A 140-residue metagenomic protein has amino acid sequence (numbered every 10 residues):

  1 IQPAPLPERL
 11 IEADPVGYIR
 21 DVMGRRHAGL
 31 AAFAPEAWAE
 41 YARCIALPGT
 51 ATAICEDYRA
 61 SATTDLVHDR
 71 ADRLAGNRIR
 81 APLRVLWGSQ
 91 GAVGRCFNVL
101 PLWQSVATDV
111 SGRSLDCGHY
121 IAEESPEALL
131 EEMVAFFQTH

Functional and structural regions predicted by a protein language model:
I1-S114, A122, V134-H140: Flexible "cap/lid" subdomain of the alpha/beta-hydrolase fold that forms the substrate-access gate
C117-L130: Catalytic histidine-centered segment of alpha/beta-hydrolase-like enzymes
